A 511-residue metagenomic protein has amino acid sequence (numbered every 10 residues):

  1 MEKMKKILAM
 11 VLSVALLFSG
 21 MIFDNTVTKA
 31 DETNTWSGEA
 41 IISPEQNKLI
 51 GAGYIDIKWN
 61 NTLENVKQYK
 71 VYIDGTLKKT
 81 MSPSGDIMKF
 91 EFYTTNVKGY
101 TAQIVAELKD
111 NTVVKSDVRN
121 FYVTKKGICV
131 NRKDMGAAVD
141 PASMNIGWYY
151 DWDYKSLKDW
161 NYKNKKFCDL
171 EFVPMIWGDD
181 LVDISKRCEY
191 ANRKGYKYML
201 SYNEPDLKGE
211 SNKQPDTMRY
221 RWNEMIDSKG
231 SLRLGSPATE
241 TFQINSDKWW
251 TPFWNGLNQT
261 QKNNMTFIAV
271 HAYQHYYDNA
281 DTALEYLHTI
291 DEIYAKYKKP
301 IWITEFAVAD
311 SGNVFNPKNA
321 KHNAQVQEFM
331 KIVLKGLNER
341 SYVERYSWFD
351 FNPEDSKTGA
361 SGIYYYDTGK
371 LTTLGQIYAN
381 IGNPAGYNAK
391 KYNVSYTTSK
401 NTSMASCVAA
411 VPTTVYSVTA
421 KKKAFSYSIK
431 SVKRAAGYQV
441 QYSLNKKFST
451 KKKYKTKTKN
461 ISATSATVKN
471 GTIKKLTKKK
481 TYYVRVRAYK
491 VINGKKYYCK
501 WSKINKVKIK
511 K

Functional and structural regions predicted by a protein language model:
F18-N34: Sec-dependent signal peptide cleavage junction
E32-L63, D117-Y122, K390-R434, K496-K511: Pro/Thr/Ser/Gly-rich low-complexity, intrinsically disordered linker/stalk tracts
K70-V97, Q439-T477: Recognizes extended acidic, P/S/T-rich segments that occur within or adjacent to Ig-like beta-sandwich modules
N96-L108, K474-G494: Beta-strand-rich modules
F121-S156, E171-D179: Boundary/entry segment of secreted carbohydrate-active catalytic domains
V173, F315-K321, G336, R340-M404: Aromatic-rich peripheral "rim/lid" segments of glycoside hydrolase catalytic domains that contact and position glycan
A191-P215, G235-Q243, N263-Y276, W302-F306 (+1 more regions): Active-site groove signature of glycoside hydrolases
N203, W250-E292, K296-V314, F349: Aromatic- and acid-rich polysaccharide-binding/catalytic face of secreted or lumenal carbohydrate-active enzymes
